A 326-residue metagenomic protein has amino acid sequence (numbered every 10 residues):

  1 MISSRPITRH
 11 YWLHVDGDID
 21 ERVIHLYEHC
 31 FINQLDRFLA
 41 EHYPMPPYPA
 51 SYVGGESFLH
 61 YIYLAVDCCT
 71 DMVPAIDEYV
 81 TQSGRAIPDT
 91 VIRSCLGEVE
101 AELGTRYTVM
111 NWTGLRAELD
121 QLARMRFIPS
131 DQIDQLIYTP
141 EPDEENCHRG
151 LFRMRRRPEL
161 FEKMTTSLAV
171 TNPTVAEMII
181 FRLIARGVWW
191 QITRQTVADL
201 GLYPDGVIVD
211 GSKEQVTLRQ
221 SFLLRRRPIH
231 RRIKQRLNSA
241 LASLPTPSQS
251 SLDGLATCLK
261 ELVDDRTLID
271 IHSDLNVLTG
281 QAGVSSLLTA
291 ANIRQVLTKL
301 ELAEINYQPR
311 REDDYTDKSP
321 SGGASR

Functional and structural regions predicted by a protein language model:
M1-L59, T70-R219, L223-R326: Mature, solvent-exposed C-terminal subdomains and processed small-chain segments of exported/organellar
Y63-A65: Alpha-helical, coiled-coil/dimerization segments enriched in small aliphatic residues
